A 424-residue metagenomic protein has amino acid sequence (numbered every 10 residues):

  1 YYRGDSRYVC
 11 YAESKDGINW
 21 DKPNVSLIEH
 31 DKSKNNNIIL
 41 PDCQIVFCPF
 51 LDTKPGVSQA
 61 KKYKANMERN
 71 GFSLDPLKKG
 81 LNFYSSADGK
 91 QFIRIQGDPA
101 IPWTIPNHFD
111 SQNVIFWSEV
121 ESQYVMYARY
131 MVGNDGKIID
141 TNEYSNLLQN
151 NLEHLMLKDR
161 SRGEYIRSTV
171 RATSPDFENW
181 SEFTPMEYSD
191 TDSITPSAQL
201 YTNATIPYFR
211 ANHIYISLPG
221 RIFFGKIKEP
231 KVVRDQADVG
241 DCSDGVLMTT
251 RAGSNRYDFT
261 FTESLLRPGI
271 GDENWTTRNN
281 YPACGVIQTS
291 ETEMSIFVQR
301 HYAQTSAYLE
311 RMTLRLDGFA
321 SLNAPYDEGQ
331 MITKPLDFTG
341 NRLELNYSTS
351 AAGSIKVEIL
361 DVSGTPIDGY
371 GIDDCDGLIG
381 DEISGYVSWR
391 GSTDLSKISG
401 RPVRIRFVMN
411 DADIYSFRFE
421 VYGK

Functional and structural regions predicted by a protein language model:
Y1-K424: Carbohydrate-active catalytic/glycan-binding domains of CAZyme proteins, especially the secreted or lumenal ectodomains
